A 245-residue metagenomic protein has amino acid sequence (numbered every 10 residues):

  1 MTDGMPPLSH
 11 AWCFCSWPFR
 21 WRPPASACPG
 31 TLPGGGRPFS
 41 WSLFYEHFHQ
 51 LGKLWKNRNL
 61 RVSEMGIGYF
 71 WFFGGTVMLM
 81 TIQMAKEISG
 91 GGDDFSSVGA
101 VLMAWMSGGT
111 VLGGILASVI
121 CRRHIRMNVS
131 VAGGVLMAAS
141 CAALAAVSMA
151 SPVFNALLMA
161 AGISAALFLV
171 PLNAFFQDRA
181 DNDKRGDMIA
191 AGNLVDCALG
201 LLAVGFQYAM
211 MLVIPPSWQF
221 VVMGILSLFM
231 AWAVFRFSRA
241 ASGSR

Functional and structural regions predicted by a protein language model:
M1, V62-M78, M106, G114 (+1 more regions): Substrate-agnostic recognition of the 12-TM MFS/MFS-like secondary transporter fold
M1-A11, E87-S89, V119, L201-F220: Transmembrane alpha-helix termini and helix-breaking/packing motifs in multi-pass membrane transporters
G4-W12, G52-L112, L167: A single, central transmembrane helix in multi-pass transporters
L8-S26, F220-F235: Symmetry-related core transmembrane helices of the 12-TM Major Facilitator Superfamily/SLC fold
F14-F39, R236-R245: Helix-loop junctions on the cytosolic side of multi-pass membrane transporters, especially the intracellular loop
G30-M65: Juxtamembrane intracellular "pre-TM" segments in multi-pass secondary transporters
V119-L136: Cytoplasmic membrane-interface "Motif A"-like loop-to-helix N-cap segments of 12-TM Major Facilitator Superfamily
V135-M149: C-terminal ends and interior cores of transmembrane alpha-helices in multi-pass membrane transporters/permeases
